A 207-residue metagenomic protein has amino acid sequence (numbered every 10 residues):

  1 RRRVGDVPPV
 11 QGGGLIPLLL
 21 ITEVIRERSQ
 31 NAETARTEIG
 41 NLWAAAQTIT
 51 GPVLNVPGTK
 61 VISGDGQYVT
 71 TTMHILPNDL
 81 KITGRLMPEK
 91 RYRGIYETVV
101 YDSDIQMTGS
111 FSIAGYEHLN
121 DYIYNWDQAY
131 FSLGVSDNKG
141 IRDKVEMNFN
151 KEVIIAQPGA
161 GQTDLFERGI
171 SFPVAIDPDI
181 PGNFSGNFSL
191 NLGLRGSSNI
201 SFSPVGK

Functional and structural regions predicted by a protein language model:
R1-E23: Hydrophobic alpha-helical transmembrane signal-anchor segments
Q11, I25, S29, E97: Short, charged/polar micro-motifs that form catalytic or ligand-binding hotspots
L20-A35: Juxtamembrane/interface segments at transmembrane-helix termini
Q30, T34, N41-L42, G51 (+2 more regions): Soluble non-transmembrane domains of integral membrane proteins
